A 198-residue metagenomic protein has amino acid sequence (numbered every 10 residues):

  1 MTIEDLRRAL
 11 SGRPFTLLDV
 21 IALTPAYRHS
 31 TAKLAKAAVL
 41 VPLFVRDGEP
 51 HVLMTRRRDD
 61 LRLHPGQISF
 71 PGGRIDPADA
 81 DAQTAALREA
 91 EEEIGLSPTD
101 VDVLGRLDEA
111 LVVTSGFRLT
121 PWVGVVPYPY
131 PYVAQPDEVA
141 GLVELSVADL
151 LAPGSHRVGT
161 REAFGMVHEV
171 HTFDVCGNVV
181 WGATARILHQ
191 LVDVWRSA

Functional and structural regions predicted by a protein language model:
M1-S69, R74-Y130, V139, A148 (+1 more regions): N-terminal leader/linker segments that precede catalytic domains of diphosphate-processing enzymes
V133: Short, conserved charged micro-motifs
P136, G154, V192: Short, flexible helix/strand-to-coil boundary loops that buttress conserved ligand/catalytic motifs in alpha/beta
L142-V143: Conserved cytochrome P450 K-helix/beta-meander segment immediately N-terminal to the heme-binding cysteine loop
L150-V158: A mid-sequence, solvent-exposed acidic-amphipathic segment
